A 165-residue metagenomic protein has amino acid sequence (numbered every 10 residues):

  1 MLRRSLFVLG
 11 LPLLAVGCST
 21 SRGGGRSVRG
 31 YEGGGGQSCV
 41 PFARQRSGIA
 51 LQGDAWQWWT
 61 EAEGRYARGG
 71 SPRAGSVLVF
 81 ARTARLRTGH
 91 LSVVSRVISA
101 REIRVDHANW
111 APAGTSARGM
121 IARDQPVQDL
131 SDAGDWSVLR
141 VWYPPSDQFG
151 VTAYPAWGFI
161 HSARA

Functional and structural regions predicted by a protein language model:
M1-R22: N-terminal secretory signal peptides and thylakoid transit peptides that target proteins across membranes
R3, F7, E61, T83 (+4 more regions): Generic structural signal for short, flexible, solvent-exposed coil/loop and linker residues
S5-L6, G24, V28-Y31, D106 (+1 more regions): Small/flexible residues
P12, S19, G25-S27, Y66 (+4 more regions): Compositionally biased, intrinsically disordered low-complexity regions
L13-L14, A50, R101: Generic hydrophobic alpha-helical segments
S19-G36, S146, A156-W157, H161-A165: Extracytoplasmic and endomembrane cell-envelope/extracellular-matrix remodeling and assembly machinery
S27-I98: Secreted/periplasmic proteins that engage bacterial cell-wall peptidoglycan
A100-A165: Aromatic- and glycine-rich peptidoglycan recognition patches
